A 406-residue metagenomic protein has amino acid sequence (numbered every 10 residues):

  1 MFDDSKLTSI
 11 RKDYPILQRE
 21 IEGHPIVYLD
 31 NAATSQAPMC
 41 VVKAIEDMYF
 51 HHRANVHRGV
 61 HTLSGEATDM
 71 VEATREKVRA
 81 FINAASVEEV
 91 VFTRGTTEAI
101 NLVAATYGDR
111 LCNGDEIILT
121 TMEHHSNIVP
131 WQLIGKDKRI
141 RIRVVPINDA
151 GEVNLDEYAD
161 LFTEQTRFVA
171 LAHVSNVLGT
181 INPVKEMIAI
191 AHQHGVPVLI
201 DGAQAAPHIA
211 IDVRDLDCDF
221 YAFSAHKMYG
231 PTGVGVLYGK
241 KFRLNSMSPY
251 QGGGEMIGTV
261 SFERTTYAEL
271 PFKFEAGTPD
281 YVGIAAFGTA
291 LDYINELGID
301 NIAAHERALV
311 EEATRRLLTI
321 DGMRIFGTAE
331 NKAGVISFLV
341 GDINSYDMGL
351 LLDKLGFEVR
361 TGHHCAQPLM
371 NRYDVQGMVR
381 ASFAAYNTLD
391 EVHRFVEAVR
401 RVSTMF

Functional and structural regions predicted by a protein language model:
M1-F406: Pyridoxal 5′-phosphate
